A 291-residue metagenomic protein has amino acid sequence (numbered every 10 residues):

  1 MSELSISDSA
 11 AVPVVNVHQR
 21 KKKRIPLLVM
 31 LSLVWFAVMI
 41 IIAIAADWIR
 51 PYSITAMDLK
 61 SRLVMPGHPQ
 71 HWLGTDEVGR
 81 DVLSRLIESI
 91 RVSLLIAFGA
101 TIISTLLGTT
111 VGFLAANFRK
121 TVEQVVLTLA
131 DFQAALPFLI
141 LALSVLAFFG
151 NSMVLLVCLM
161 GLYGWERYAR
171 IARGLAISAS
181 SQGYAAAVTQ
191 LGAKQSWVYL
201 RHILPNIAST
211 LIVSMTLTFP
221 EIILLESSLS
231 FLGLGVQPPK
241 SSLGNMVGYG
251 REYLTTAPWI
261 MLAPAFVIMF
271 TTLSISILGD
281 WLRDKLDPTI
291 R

Functional and structural regions predicted by a protein language model:
M1-A37, I277-R291: Transmembrane alpha-helical segments of polytopic membrane transport and secretion proteins
M30, V34, V38, I42-E77 (+1 more regions): Hydrophobic alpha-helical transmembrane segments of membrane transport/permease proteins and related membrane-embedded
L31-A45, G99, I103, L107 (+5 more regions): Lipid-exposed faces of alpha-helical membrane segments in multi-pass integral membrane proteins
W72, V82, G108, A116-N117 (+3 more regions): Generic hydrophobic transmembrane alpha-helix motif, especially the helices
T75-R80, N117-F118, Q133, I177 (+2 more regions): Short helix-to-coil transition segments within interhelical loops that connect adjacent transmembrane helices
V82-L114: Transmembrane alpha-helix signature in integral membrane proteins
V145-F148, M160, L175-A176, L217 (+2 more regions): Glycine-rich helix-loop "coupling/hinge" segments at transmembrane-helix boundaries in multipass transporters
Y163, S209-L217, P258-R291: C-terminal transmembrane helix and the adjacent membrane-cytosol boundary/short C-terminal tail of inner/organellar
